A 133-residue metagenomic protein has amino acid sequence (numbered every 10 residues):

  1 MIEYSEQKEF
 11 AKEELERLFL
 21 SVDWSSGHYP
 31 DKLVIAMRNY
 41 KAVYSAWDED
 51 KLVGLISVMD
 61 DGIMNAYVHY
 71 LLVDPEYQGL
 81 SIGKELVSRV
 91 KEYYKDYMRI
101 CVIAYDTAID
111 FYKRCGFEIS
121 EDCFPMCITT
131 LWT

Functional and structural regions predicted by a protein language model:
M1-P30, C123, T133: Short amphipathic alpha-helix that is part of the acyltransferase structural core
V34, R38-I56: Conserved beta-hairpin
V58-V68, Q78, D122: A conserved beta-turn-beta hairpin within the catalytic core of GNAT-like acetyltransferases that forms part
L71-V73: Hydrophobic adenine-recognition pocket in adenosine-nucleotide-binding enzymes
E76-L86: Conserved acetyl-CoA pyrophosphate-binding loop and the N-cap/start of the following alpha-helix in GNAT-like
D96-V102, D106-T129: Conserved active-site alpha-helix within GNAT-family acetyltransferase domains
